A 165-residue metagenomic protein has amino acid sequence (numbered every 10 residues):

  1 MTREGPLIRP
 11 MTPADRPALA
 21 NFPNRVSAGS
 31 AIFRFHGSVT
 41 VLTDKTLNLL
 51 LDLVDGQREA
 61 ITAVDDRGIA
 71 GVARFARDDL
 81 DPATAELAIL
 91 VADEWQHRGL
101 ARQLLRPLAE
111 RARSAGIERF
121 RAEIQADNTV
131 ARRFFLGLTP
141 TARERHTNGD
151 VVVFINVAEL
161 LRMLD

Functional and structural regions predicted by a protein language model:
M1-D165: Long, contiguous binding/interaction regions
